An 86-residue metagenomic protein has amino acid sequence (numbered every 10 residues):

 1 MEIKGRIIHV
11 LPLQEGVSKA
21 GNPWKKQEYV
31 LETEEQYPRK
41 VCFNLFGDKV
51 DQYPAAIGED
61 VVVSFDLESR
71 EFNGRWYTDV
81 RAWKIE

Functional and structural regions predicted by a protein language model:
M1-E86: Single-stranded nucleic acid-binding surfaces, predominantly the OB-fold ssDNA-binding core
